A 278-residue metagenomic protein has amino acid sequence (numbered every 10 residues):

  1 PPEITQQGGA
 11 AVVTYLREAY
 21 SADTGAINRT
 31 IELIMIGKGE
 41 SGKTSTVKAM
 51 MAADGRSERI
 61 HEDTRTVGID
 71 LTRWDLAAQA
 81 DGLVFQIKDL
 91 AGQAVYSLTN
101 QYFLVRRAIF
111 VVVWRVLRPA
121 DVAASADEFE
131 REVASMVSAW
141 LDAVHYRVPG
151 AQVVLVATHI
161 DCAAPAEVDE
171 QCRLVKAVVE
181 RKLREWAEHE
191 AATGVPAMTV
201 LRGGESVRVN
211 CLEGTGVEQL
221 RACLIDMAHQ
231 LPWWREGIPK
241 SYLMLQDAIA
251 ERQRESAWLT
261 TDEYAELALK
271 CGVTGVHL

Functional and structural regions predicted by a protein language model:
P2-R17, G150-V154, D161-A248: Canonical P-loop GTPase G-domain recognition
E3-I34, K38: Short, flexible boundary segments at extreme N-termini or domain junctions of P-loop NTPases and their
E18-S21, S57-I60, I69-R73, Y96-T99 (+2 more regions): Eukaryotic intrinsically disordered and solvent-exposed regulatory patches
I27-I34, V67-T72, D81-Q86, R106-F110 (+2 more regions): Core residues of folded domains in eukaryotic genome-function proteins
I31-R56: Glycine-rich phosphate-binding P-loop
A52-G82, A91-Y96: Switch I (effector-binding) loop of TRAFAC-class P-loop GTPase G-domains
A77-A80, S97-G203: Conserved C-terminal guanine-recognition region of P-loop GTPase G domains, centered on the G4
Y242-Q246, R254-L269, G275-L278: Short acidic, hydrophobic short linear motifs in intrinsically disordered regions
